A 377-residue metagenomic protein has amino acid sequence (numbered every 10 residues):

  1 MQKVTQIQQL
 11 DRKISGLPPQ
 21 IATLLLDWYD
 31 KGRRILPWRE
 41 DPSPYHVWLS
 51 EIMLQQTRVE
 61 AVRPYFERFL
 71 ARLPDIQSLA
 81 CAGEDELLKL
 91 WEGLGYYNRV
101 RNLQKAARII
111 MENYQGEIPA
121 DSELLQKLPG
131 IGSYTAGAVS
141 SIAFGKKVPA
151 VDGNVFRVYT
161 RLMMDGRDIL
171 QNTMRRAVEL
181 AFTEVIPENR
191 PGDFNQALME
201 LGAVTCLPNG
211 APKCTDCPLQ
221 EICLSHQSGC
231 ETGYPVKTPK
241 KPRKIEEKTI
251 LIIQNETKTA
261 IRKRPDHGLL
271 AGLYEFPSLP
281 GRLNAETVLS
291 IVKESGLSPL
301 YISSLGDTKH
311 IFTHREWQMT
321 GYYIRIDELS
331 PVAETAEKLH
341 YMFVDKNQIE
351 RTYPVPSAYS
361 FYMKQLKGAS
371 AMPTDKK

Functional and structural regions predicted by a protein language model:
M1-R34, E40, A203-K377: Intrinsically disordered, low-complexity, charged terminal extensions of DNA damage-control enzymes
Q2-L17, A22-T215, L219-L224, S298: Catalytic cores of DNA base-excision repair glycosylases
